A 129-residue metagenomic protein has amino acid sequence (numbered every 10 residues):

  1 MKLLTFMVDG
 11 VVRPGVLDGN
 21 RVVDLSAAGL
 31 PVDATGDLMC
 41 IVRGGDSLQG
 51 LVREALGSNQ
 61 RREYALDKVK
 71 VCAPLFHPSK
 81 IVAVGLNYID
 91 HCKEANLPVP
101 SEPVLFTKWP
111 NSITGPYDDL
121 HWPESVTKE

Functional and structural regions predicted by a protein language model:
M1-P103: N-terminal non-catalytic cap/leader segment that marks the start of a structured domain
V12, R21-V22, P110-S112, D119: Structural motif
V99-P116: Structural signature of FAD isoalloxazine-binding scaffolds in flavoprotein oxidoreductases
I113-E129: A structural-propensity feature for long, helix-poor, extended segments
